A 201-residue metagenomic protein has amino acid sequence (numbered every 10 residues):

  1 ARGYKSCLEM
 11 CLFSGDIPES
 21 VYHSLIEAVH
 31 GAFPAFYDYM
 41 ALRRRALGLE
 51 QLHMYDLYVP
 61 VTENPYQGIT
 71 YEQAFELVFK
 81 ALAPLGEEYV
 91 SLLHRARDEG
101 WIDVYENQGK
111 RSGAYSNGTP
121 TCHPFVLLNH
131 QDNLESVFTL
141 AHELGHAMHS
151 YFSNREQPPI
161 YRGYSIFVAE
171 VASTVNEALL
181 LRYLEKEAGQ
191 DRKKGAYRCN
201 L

Functional and structural regions predicted by a protein language model:
A1-L201: Cation-handling catalytic/transport regions enriched in His/Asp/Glu
